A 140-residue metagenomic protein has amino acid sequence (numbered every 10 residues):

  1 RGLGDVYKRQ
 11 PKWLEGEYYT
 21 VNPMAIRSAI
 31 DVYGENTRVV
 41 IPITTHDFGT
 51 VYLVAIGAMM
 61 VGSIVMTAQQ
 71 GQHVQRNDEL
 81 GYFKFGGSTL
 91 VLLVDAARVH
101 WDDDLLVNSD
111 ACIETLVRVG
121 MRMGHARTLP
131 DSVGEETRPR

Functional and structural regions predicted by a protein language model:
R1-Y7: Short, small-residue-biased leader/transition segments that mark boundaries at the very start of proteins
K8-P11, Q75-T89, V117-P130: Short hydrophobic beta/alpha edge segments that flank linear recognition/processing sites
P11-V65: Cytosolic, membrane-proximal regulatory domains of ion/volume homeostasis and mechanosensation machinery
G16-P23, F83-L93, A126-R140: Short, Lys/Arg- and Gly-enriched loop/turn segments at beta-strand edges
V40, Y52-V54, H73-K84, T89-D95: Active-site scaffold segments
P42, R98-R140: Acidic, glycine-rich catalytic/binding loops that coordinate metals and/or anionic ligands
V54-Q75, R98-V117: Short histidine-centered loop motifs in beta-beta connectors
